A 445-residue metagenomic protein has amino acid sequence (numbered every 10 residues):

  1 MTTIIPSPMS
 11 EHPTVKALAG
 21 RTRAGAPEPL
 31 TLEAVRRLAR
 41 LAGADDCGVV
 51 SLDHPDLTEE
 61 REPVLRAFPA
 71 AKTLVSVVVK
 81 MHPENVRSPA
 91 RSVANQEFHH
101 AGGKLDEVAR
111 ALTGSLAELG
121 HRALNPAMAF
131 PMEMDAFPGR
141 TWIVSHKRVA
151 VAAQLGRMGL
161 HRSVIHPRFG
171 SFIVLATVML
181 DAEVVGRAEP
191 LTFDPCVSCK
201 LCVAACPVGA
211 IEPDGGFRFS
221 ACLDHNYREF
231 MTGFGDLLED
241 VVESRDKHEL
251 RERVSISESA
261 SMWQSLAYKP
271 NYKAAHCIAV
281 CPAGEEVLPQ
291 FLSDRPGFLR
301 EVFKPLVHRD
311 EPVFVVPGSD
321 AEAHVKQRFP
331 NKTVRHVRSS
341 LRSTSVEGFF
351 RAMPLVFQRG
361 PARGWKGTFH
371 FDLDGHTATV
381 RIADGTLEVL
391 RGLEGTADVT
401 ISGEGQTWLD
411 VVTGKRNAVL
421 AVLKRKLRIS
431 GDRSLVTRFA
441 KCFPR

Functional and structural regions predicted by a protein language model:
T2-D106, R110: Non-catalytic, usually N-terminal nucleic-acid engagement modules in DNA/RNA processing proteins
L41-D46, H121, G360-A362: Short secondary-structure junctions
T58, A94-N95, H100-E285, S293-E301: Catalytic cores of enzyme domains
L65-A70, I165-F172, L393: Short glycine/proline-enriched loop/turn "hinge" motifs that connect secondary-structure elements and lie
L74-S76, L175-T177, V280, H370 (+1 more regions): Conserved hydrophobic/aromatic beta-strand scaffold that supports enzyme active sites
H82-E84, F172, V185, L288 (+1 more regions): Short, acidic Gly/Pro/Ser/Thr-rich loop/turn segments
N85-R87, V174, A188-E189, Q290-F291 (+1 more regions): Short helix/loop capping segments that flank catalytic or ligand/cofactor-binding pockets
V302-F303, H308-R445: Feature captures hydrophobic
